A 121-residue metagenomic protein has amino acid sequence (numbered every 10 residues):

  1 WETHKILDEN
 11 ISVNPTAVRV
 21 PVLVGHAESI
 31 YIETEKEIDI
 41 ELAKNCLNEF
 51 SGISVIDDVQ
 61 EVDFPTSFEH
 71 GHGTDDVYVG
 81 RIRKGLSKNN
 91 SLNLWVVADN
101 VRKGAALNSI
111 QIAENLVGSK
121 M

Functional and structural regions predicted by a protein language model:
W1-N93: C-terminal substrate-binding/catalytic lobe of Rossmann-fold NAD(P)-dependent oxidoreductases
D76-M121: NAD(P)-dependent Rossmann-like dehydrogenase/reductase catalytic/cofactor-binding core
